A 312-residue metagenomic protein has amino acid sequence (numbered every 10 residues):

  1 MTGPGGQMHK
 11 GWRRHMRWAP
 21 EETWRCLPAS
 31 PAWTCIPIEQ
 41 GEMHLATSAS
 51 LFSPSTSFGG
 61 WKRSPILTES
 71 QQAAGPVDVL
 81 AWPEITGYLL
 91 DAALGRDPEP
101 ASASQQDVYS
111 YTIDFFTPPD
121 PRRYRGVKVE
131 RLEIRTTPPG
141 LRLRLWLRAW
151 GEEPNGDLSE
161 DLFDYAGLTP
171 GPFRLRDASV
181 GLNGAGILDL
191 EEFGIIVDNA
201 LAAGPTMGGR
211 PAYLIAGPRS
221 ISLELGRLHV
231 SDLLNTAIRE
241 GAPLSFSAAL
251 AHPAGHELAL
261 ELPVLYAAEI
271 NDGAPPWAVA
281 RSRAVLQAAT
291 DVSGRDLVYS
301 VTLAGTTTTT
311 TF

Functional and structural regions predicted by a protein language model:
T2-F312: Signature of extracytoplasmic/envelope-associated structural regions
